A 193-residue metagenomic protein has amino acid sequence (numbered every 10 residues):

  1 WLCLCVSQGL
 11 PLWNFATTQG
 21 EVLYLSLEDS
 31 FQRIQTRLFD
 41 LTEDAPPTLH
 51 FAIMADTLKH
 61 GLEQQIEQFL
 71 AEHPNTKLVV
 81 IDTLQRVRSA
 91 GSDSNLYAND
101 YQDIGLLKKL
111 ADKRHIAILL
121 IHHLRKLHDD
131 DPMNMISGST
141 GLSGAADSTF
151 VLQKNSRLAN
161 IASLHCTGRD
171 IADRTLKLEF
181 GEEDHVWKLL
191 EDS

Functional and structural regions predicted by a protein language model:
W1-N14: Walker A/P-loop NTP-binding motif
Q8, R86, K126: Active-site micro-motifs of SAM-dependent methyltransferase domains
P11, F15-Q102, K108-K109, E183-H185 (+1 more regions): Conserved inter-motif catalytic segment of the P-loop NTP-binding fold
L25, L78, A98-L189: Phosphate-binding/switch region of NTP-binding enzymes
